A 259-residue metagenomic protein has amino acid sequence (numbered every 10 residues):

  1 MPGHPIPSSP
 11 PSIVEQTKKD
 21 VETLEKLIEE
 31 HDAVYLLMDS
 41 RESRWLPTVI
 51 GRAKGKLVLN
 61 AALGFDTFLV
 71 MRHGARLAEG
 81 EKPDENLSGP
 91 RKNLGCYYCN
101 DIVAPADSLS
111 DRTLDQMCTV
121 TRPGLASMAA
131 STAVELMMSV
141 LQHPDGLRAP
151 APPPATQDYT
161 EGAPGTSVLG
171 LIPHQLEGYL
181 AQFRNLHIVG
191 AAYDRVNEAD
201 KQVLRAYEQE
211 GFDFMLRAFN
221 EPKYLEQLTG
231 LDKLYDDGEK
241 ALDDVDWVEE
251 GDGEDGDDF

Functional and structural regions predicted by a protein language model:
M1-Q16, E22: S-adenosyl-L-methionine
V14-F259: Glycine-rich phosphate/adenylate-binding loop
